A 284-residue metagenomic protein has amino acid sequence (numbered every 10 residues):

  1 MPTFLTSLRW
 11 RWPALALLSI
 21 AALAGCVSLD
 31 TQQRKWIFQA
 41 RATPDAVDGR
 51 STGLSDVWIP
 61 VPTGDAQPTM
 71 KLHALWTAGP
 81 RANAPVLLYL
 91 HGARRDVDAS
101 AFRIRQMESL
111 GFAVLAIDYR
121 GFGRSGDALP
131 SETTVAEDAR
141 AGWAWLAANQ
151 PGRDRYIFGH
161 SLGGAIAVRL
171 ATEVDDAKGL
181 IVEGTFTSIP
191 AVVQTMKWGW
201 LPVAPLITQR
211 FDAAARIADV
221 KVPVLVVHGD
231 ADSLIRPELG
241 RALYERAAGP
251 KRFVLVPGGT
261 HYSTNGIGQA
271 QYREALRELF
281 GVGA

Functional and structural regions predicted by a protein language model:
A24-G64: An N-terminal hydrophobic leader/cap segment in hydrolases
A66-W145: Membrane-embedded segments
R103, A213, V222, R236-E245: Short alpha-helix in the alpha/beta-hydrolase fold that links the catalytic acid
Q150-S161: Alpha/beta-hydrolase fold nucleophile elbow
A165-V222, G266, A270: Hydrolase active-site cap/lid region
D219-K221, V226-H228, D232: Short beta-strand/loop motif that positions the catalytic acidic residue of the alpha/beta-hydrolase fold
A231-I235, H261-S263: Acidic catalytic loop of the alpha/beta-hydrolase fold
R241-Y262: Catalytic histidine neighborhood in serine/cysteine hydrolases with alpha/beta-hydrolase-type architecture
